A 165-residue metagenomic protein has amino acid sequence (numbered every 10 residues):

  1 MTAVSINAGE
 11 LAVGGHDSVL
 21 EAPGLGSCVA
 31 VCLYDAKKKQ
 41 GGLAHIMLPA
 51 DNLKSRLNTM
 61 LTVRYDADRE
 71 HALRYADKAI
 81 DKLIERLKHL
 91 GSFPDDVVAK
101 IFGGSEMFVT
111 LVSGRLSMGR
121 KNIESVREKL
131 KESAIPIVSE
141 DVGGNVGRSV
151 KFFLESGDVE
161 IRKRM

Functional and structural regions predicted by a protein language model:
T2-V19, P23, K37: Phosphate-centric recognition/catalysis
N7, G14, L25-S27, D95 (+1 more regions): Short, basic and Ser/Thr-rich N-terminal targeting/leader segments
E21-L90: Conserved mixed alpha/beta catalytic, RNA-binding, or beta-rich assembly cores of soluble enzyme, regulatory
M47-A50, G103-M107, G143-N145: Acidic, glycine-rich active-site loops and adjacent beta-strand->loop/helix elements that engage anionic groups
A76-L83, V97, N122, V126 (+1 more regions): Amphipathic alpha-helical interface surfaces
D95-G103: Short glycine-rich phosphate-binding loop at a beta-alpha junction
E106-G119: Phosphate/ribose-phosphate-bearing ligand recognition and processing surfaces, centered on ADP-ribose/NAD(+/P+) systems
M118-M165: Divalent-metal-activated hydrolytic enzyme cores
